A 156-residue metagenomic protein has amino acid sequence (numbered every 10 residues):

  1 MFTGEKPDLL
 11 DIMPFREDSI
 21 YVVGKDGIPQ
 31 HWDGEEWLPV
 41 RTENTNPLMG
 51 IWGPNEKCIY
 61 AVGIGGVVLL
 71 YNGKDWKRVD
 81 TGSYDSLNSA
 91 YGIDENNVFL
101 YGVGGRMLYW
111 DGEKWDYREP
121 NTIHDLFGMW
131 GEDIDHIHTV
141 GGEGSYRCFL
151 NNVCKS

Functional and structural regions predicted by a protein language model:
M1-S156: Residue-level hotspots at or immediately adjacent to binding/recognition sites across diverse folds
